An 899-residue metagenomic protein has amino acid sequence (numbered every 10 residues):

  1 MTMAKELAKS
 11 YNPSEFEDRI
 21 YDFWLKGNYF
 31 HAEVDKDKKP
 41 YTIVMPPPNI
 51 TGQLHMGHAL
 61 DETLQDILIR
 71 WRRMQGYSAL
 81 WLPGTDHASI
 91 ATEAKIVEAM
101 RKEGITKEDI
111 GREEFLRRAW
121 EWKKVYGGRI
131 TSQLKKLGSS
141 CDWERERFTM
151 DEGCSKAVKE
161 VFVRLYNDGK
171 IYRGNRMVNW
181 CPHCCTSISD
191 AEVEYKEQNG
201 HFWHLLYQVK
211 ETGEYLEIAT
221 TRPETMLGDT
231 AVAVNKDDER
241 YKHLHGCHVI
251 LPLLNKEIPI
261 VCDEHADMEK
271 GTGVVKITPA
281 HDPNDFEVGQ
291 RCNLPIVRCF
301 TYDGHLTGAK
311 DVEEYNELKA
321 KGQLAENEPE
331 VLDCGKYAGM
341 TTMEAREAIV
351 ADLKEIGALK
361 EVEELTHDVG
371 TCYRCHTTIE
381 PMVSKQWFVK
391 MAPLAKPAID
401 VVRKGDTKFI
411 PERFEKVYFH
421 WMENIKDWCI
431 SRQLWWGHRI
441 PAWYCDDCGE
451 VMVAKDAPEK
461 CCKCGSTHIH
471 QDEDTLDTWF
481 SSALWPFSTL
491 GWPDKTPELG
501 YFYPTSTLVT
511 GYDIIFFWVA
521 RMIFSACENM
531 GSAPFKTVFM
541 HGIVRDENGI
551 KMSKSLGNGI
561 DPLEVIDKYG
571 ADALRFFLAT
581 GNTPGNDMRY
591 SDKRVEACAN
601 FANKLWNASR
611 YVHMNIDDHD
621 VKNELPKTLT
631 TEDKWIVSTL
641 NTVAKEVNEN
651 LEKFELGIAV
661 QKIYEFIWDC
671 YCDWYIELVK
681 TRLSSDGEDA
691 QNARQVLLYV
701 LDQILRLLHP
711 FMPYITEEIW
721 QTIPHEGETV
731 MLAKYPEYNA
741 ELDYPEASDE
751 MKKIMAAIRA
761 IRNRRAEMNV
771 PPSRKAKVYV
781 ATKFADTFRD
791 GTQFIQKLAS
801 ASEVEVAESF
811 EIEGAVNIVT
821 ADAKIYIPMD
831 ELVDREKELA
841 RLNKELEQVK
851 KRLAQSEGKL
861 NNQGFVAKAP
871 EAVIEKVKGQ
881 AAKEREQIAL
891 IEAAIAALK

Functional and structural regions predicted by a protein language model:
M1-M56, A79, Y373, L605: Non-catalytic terminal extensions that flank enzyme cores
K5, S10, R19, F23-G27 (+11 more regions): Residue patterns forming the tRNA-binding/recognition surfaces of aminoacyl-tRNA synthetases and related DALR
D35-I96, T149, V158, I218-T220 (+6 more regions): N-terminal catalytic cores of NTP/NDP-binding nucleotidyl/phosphoryl-transfer enzymes
D37-K38, P46-P47, L80-E93, E146-C154 (+3 more regions): Short, solvent-exposed turn/loop segments enriched in Gly/Ser/Thr/Pro and often Arg
R70-S78, A99-R112, S132, K136-C141 (+19 more regions): Secondary-structure transition/capping motifs at alpha-helix termini and the adjoining loop/turn into the next element
H204, H420-F480, L484, E528-A571 (+1 more regions): Feature 926 captures the class I aminoacyl-tRNA synthetase adenylation module centered on the KMSKS loop
L205-Y207, C247-L253: Short conserved beta-strand and strand-loop elements enriched in small hydrophobics with frequent Asp/Gly
L254-V261, Q471-Y503, D669, D673-I676: Active-site-adjacent "gating/activation" loops or surface patches in catalytic cores
